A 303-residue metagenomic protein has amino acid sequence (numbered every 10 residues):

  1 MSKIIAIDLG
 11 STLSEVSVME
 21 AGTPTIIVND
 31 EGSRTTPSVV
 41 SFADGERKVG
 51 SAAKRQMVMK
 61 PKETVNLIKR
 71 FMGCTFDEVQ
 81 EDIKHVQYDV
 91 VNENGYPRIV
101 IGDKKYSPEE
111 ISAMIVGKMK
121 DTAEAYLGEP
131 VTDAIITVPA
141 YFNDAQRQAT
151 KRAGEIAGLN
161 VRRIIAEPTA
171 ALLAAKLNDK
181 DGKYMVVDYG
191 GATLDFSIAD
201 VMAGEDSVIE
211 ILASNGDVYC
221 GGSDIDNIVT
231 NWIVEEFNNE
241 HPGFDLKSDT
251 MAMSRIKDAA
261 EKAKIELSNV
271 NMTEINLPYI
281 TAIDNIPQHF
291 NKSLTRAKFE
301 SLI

Functional and structural regions predicted by a protein language model:
M1-G95, V100-M114, D121-I303: Oxyanion-binding/catalytic loops of NTP- or PPi-dependent enzymes
